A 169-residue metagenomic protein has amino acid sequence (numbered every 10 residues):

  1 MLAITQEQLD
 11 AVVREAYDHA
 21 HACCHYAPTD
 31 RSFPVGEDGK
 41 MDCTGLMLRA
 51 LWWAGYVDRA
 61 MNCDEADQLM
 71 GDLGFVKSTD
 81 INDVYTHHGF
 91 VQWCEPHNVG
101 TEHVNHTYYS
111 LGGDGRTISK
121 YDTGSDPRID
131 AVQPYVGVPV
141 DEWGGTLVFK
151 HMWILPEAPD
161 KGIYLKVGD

Functional and structural regions predicted by a protein language model:
M1, I163-D169: Viral virion structural and adsorption modules
Q6, D10-V13, L48, Y56-F149 (+1 more regions): ...with weaker cross-activation on analogous glycine-rich loops/strands in unrelated enzymes
A11-M41: Active-site nucleophile-His-acid catalytic modules used for acyl/amide transfer and hydrolysis across diverse enzymes
D18-H21, W52, Y56: Short helix-capping and hinge/turn segments at secondary-structure transitions, especially at repeat and domain
H21-C23, D30, G89, G113 (+2 more regions): Generic alpha-helical secondary structure signal
P28, H151-P156, V167: Surface-exposed beta-strand edges and flanking loops
V35-A54: Active-site nucleophilic cysteine motif
